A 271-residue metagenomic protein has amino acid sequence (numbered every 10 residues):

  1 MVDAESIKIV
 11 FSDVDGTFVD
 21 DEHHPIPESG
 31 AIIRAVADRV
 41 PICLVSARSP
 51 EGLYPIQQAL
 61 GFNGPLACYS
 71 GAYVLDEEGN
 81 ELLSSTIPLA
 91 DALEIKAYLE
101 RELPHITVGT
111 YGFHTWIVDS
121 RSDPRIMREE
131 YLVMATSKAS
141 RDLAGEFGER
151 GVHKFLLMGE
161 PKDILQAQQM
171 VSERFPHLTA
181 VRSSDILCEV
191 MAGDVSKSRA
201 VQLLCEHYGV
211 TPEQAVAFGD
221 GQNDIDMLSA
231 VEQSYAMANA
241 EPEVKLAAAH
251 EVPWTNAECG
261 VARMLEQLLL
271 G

Functional and structural regions predicted by a protein language model:
M1-S12, A31, A35: Non-catalytic pre-domain segments flanking phosphatase-related domains
V2-I7, P25-I26, E189-G271: Mg2+-dependent phosphoryl-transfer enzymes with acidic/Ser/Thr/Gly-rich catalytic loops
D21-R125: Active-site phosphate-binding/coordination module
S29, L53-Q57, A167, V171 (+3 more regions): Hydrophobic packing residues within well-ordered alpha-helices of enzyme cores
R39-C43, F62-G64, H153-K154, E213-Q214 (+1 more regions): Short active-site oxyanion
L60-F62, S70, R174-P176, A230-V231 (+1 more regions): Short, structured coil segments at secondary-structure junctions
H105-F218, Q222-A230: Conserved acidic, metal-coordinating active-site core of Asp-based, Mg2+-dependent phosphoryl-transfer enzymes
